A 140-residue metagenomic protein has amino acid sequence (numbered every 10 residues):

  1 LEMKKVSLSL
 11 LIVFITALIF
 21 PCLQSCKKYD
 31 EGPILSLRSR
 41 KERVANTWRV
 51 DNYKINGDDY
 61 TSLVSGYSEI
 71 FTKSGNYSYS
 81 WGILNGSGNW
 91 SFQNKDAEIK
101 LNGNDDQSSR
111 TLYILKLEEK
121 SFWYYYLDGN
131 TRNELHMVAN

Functional and structural regions predicted by a protein language model:
L1-E2, A139: Residue-level recognition of alpha-helix boundary/capping or hinge positions
E2-I12: Bacterial N-terminal signal peptides that target proteins for export
V13-F20: Alpha-helical transmembrane segments
P21-S25: C-terminal motif of bacterial Sec signal peptides marking the signal peptidase cleavage site
K27-N89, Q93-N140: Lipid interaction determinants
